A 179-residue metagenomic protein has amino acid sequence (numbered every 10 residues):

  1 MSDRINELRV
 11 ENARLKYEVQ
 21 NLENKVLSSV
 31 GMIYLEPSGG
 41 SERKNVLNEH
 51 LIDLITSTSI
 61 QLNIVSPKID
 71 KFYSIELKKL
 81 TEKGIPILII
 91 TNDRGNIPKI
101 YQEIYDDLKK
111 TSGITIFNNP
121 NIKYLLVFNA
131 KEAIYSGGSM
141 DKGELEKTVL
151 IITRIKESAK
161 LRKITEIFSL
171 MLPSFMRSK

Functional and structural regions predicted by a protein language model:
M1-D53, S158: N-terminal localization/anchoring segments of enzymes in phospholipid and broader phosphate metabolism
L8-A13, S41, N48, L88-D93 (+2 more regions): N- and C-terminal low-complexity/disordered segments
I33-L108: Primarily the HKD phosphodiesterase
L54-S59, A159-T165: DNA replication sliding-clamp ring fold and its partner-interaction surfaces
S66, T91, N118-P120, K179: Short loop/edge segments at beta-strand edges and connector loops that shape dinucleotide/nucleotide cofactor-binding
D93-K131: Ligand-binding grooves and catalytic loops that recognize ribose/phosphate and carbohydrate rings, and esterified lipid
T115-L161: HKD (HxKxxxxD) catalytic microenvironment of the phospholipase D
K163-K179: Cysteine/selenocysteine-centered motifs that mediate thiol-based redox chemistry or coordinate metal-sulfur cofactors
